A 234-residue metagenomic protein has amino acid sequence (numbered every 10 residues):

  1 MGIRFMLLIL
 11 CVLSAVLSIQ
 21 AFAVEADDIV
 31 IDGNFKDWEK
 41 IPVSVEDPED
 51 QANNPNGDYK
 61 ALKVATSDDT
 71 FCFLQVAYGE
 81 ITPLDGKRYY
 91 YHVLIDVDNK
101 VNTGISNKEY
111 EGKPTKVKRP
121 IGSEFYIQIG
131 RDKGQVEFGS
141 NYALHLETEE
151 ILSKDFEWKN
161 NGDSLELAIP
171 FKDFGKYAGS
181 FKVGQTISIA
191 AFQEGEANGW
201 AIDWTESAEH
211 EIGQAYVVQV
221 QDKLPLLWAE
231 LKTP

Functional and structural regions predicted by a protein language model:
M1-I9: Bacterial N-terminal signal peptides that target proteins for export
L8-S18: Bacterial N-terminal signal peptides
E25-A26, V30-N53, P83-G162: Extracellular/luminal beta-rich ligand-recognition and adhesion surfaces characterized by aromatic-Gly/Pro-enriched
G33, D69-G79, L165-F171: Short, well-ordered beta-strand segments enriched in hydrophobic/aromatic residues
T66-C72, G86-R88: Extended extracellular/luminal ectodomain segments enriched in beta-structured repeat modules
E80-K87, G175-F181: A short beta-turn/strand-edge loop motif at beta-sheet boundaries
K159-E209: Ser/Thr/Pro-rich, low-complexity mucin-like regions that serve as glycosylated stalks/linkers or repetitive adhesive
V218-P234: Short acidic, low-complexity intrinsically disordered linear motifs used for protein-protein interactions
